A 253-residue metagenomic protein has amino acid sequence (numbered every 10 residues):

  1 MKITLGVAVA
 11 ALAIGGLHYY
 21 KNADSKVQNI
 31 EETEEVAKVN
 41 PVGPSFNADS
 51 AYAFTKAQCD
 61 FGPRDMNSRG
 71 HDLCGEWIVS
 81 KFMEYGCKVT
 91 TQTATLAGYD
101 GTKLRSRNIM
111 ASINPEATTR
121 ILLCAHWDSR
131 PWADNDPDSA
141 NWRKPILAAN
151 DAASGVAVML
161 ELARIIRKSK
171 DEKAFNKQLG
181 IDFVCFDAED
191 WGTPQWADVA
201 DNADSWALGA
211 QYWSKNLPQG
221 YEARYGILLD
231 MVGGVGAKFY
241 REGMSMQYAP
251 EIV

Functional and structural regions predicted by a protein language model:
T4-G16: Hydrophobic membrane-insertion alpha-helices, especially the h-region of bacterial N-terminal signal peptides
Y20-D49: Sec-dependent signal peptide cleavage junction
E34-V39, Y52-R64, W142, G236-A237: Acidic/histidine-rich, surface-exposed loop or edge segments in extracytoplasmic proteins
P44-A51, R64-G75, T102-L104, A148-V156 (+2 more regions): Solvent-exposed, acidic/flexible segments
A53-E116: A non-catalytic alpha/beta surface segment that caps or lines the substrate-entry region of metallo-dependent hydrolase
C59-M66, F82-G86, I113, P131 (+4 more regions): Sec/Tat-exported extracytoplasmic proteins
D65-M66, T95-G98, P115-A117, W127-P131 (+2 more regions): Solvent-exposed loop/turn segments at secondary-structure junctions within structured extracellular/periplasmic domains
R143-E251: Acidic/histidine-rich catalytic neighborhood of metal-dependent amide-processing enzymes
